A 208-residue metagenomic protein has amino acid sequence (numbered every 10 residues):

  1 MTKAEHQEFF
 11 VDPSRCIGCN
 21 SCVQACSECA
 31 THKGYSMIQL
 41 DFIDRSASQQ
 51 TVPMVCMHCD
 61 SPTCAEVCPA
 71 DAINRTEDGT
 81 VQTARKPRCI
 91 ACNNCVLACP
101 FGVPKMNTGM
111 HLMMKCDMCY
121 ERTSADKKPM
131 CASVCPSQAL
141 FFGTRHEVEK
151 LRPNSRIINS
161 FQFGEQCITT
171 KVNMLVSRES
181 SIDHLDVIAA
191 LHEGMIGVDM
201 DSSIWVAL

Functional and structural regions predicted by a protein language model:
M1-L208: Non-ligating segments of multi-cofactor redox enzymes
